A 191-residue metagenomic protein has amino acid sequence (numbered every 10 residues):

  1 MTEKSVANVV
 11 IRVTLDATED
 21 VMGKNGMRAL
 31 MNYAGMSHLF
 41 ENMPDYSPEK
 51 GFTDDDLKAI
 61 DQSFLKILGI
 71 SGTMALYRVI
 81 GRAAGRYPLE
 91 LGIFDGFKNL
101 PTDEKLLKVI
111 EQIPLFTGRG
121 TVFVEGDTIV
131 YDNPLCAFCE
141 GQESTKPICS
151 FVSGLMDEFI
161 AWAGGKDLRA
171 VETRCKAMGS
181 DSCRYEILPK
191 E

Functional and structural regions predicted by a protein language model:
M1-D127, C136-P147, K176-S182, P189-E191: N-terminal accessory segment detector
S150-K166: Active-site helix/loop of acyl-thioester processing domains in fatty-acid/polyketide metabolism, spanning hotdog-fold
G165-C175: Low-complexity, intrinsically disordered Gly/Pro/Thr-rich segments
